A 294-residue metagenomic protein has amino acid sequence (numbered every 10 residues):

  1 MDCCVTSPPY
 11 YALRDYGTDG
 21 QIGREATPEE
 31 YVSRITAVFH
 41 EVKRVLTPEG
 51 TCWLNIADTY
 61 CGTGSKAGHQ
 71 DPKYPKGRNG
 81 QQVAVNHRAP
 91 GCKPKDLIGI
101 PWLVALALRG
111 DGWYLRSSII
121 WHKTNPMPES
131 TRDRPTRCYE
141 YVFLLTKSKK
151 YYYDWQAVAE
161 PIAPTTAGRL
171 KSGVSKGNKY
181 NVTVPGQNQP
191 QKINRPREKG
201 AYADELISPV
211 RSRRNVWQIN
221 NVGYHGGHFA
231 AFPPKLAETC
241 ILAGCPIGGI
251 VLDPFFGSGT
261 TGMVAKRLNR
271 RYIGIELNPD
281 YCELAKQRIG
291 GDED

Functional and structural regions predicted by a protein language model:
M1-D292: Core catalytic lobe of class I
